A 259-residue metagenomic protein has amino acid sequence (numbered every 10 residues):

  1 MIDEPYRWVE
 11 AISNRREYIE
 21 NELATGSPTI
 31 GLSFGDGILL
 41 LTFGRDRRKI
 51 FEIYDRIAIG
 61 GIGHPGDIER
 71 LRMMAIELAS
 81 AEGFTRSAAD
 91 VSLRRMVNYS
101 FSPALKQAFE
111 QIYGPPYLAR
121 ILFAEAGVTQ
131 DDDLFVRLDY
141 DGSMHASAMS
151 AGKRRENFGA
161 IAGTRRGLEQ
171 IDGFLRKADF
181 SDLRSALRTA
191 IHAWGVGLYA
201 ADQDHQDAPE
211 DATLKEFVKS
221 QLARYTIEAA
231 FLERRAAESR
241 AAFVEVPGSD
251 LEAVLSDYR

Functional and structural regions predicted by a protein language model:
M1-R259: Long, low-complexity N-terminal extensions
